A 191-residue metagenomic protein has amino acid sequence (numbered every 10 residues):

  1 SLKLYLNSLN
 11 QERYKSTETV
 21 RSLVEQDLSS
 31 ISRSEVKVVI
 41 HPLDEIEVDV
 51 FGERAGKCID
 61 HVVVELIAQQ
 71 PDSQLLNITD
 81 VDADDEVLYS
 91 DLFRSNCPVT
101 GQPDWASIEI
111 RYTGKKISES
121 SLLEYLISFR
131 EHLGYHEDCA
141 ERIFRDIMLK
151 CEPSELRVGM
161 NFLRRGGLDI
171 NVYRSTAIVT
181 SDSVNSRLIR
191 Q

Functional and structural regions predicted by a protein language model:
S1-Q191: N-terminal intrinsically disordered, cationic/polar leader segments that include organellar targeting peptides
